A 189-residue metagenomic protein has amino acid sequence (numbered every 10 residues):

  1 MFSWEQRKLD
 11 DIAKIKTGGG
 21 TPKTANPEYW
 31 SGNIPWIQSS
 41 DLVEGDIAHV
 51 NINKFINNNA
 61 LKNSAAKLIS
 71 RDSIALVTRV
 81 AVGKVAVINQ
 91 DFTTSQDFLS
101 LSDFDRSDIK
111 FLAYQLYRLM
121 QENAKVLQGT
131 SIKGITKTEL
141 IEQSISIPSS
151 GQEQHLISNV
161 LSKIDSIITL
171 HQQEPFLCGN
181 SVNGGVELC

Functional and structural regions predicted by a protein language model:
M1-E5, Q143, S149-C189: Amphipathic alpha-helical segments with low aromatic content
M1-G20: Non-catalytic DNA-recognition/assembly elements of restriction-modification systems
W30, T78, T93-L99, G129-Q152: A short glycine-rich beta-alpha junction/loop motif
G32-I34, Q38-S40, H49-Y117, G129: A short beta-sheet element
E44: Catalytic core of tubulin tyrosine ligase-like
